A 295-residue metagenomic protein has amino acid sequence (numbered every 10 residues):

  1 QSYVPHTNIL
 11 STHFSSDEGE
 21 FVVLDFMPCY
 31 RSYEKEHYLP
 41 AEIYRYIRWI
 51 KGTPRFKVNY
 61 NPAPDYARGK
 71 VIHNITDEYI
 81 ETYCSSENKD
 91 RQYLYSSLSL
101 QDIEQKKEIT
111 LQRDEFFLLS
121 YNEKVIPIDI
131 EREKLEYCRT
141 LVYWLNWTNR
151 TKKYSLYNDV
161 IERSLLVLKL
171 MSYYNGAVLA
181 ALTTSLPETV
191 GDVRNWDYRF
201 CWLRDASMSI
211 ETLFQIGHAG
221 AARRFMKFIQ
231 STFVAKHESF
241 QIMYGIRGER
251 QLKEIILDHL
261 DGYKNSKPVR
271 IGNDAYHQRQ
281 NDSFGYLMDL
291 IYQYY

Functional and structural regions predicted by a protein language model:
Q1-Y295: Acidic, mature catalytic/reactive cores of soluble proteins
